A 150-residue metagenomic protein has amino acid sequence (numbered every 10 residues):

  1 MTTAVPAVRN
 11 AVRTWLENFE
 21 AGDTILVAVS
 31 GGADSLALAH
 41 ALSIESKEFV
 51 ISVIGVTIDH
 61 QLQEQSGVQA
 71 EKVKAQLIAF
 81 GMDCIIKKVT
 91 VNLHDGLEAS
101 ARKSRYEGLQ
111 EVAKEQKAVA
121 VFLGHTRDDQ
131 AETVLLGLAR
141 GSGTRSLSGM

Functional and structural regions predicted by a protein language model:
M1-M150: Core alpha/beta nucleotide-donor-binding catalytic domains of modification enzymes
